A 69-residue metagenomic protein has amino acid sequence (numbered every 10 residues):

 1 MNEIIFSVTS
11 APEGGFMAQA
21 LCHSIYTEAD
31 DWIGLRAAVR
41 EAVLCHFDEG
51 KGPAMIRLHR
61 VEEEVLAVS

Functional and structural regions predicted by a protein language model:
M1-I5, I33, A37-S69: Short, charged, surface-exposed hinge/linker loops at domain edges that act as mobile lids or interdomain connectors
N2, L21-H23: Short strand-coil-strand connectors
S7-A20: Short aromatic-glycine-(Arg/Gly/Cys) micro-motifs in beta-strand/loop hairpins
S10, C22, R60-E63: Non-catalytic surface loops within mature trypsin-like serine protease
F16-A18, E28, A37, L66: Short acidic, gly/pro-rich beta-turn/loop elements at beta-sheet edges and active-site/ligand-binding grooves
H23-I33: A short, exposed loop/beta-hairpin motif centered on an aromatic-Gly-Thr core
